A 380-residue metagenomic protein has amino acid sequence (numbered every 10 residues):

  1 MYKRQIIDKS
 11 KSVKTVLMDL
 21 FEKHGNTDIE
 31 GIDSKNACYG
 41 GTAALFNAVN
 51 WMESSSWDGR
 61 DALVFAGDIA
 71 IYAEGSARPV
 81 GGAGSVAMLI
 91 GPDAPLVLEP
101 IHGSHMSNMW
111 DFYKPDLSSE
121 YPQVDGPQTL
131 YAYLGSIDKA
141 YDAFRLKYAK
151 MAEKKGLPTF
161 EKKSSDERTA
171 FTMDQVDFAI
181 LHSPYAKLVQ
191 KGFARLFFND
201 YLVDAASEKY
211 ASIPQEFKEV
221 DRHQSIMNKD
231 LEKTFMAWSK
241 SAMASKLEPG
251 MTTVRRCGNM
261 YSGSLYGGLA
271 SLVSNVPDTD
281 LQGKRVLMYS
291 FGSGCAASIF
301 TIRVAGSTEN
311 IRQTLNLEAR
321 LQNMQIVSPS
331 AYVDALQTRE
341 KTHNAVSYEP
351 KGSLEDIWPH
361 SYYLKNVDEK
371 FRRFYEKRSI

Functional and structural regions predicted by a protein language model:
M1-Q5: Conserved small/polar residues in nucleotide/adenosyl-binding loops
I6-D61, N199-S264: Conserved catalytic cysteine-centered active-site region of acyl-thioester-dependent Claisen-condensing enzymes
S10-V13, A43-V49, A73-P79, P100-H102 (+3 more regions): Short acidic, glycine/serine/threonine-rich loops at helix termini
E53-M88: Flexible, glycine-rich active-site loops centered on histidine and acidic residues that chelate a metal or position
A62-D68, L89-G91, H182, M288-F291: Short beta-strand segments
A77-K162, C295, F300-I380: Condensing-enzyme catalytic core mediating Claisen C-C bond formation in acyl metabolism
A140-Q175, A194-N199, E216, L272-D280: Phosphate/pyrophosphate-binding loops at sites that engage ATP/ADP/AMP, CoA/4′-phosphopantetheine, polyphosphate
V203, K218-K233, S241-M324: C-terminal catalytic subdomain
